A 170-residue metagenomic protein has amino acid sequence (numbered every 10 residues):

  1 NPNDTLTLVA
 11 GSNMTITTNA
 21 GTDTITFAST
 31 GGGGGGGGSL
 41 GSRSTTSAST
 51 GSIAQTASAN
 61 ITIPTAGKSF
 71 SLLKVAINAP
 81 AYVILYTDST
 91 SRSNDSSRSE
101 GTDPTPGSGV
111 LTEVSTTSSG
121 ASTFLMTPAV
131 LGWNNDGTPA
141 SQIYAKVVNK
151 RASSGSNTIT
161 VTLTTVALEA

Functional and structural regions predicted by a protein language model:
N1-L40: Surface-exposed, low-helix, low-complexity loop/repeat segments of extracellular attachment proteins
N3, A48-S58, T116-M126: Solvent-exposed, conformationally flexible loop/turn segments
L6-L8, I16, I25-F27, I61 (+4 more regions): Hydrophobic beta-strand residues in large extracellular and virion-surface proteins
A28-G31, D88, L163-A170: Short beta-strand-to-coil "C-cap" segments at the C-terminal boundary of structured domains/repeats, marking
L40-A54, G137-Q142, V147-A170: C-terminal interaction-tip segments
I53-S96: Beta-rich globular "head" domains
T62-P64, L111-Y144, V148: Beta-sandwich interaction modules
I84-A129: Terminal beta-strand-rich extracellular "head" domains that mediate receptor/glycan or other ligand binding
